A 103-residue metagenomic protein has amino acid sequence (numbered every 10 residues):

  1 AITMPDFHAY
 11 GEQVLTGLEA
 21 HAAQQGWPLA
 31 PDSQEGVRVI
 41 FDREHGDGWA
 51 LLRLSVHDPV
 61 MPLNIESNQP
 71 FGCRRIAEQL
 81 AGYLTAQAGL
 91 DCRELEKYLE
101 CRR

Functional and structural regions predicted by a protein language model:
A1-N64, F71-R103: Phosphate-binding and adjacent anionic-ligand microenvironments
